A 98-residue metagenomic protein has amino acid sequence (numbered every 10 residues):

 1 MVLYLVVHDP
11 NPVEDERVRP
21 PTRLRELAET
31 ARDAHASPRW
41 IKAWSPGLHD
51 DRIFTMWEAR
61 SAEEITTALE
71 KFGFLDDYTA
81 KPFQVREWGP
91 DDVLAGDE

Functional and structural regions predicted by a protein language model:
M1-D50, A62, T67, R86-E98: Short S/T/G/P-rich N-terminal loop/turn motif that feeds into the first structured element of a domain
L48-R52, D77-Y78: Short connector loops at helix/strand junctions that flank enzyme active sites, especially segments positioning acidic
M56-E58: Short hydrophobic/aromatic beta-strand micro-patches that form the beta-sheet surface supporting nucleotide- or nucleic
F74-P90: Conserved short beta-strand edge segments in small beta-sheet-based binding/regulatory domains
